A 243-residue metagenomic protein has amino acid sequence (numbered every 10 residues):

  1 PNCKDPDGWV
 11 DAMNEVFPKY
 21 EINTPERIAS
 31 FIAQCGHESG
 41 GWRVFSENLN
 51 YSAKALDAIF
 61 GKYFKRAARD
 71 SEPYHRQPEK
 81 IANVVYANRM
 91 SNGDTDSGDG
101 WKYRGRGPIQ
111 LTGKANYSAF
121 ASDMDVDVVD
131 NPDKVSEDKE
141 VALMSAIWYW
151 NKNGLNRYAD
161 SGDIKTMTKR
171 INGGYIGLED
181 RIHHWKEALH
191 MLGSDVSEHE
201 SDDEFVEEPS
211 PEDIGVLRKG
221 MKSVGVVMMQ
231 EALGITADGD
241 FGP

Functional and structural regions predicted by a protein language model:
P1-G8, A12, G36-W148: Peptidoglycan-targeting cell-wall enzymes and recognition modules
P1-K4, F17-E21, S30, S71 (+5 more regions): Second-shell loop/turn segments in exported
D11, E15, A29-I32, M144 (+6 more regions): Solvent-exposed, polar/charged alpha-helical surfaces in well-ordered, non-transmembrane soluble domains, broadly
N23-R27, W101-R104, V141, G162-I164: Extracellular/periplasmic catalytic domains that process cell-envelope and extracellular macromolecules
P25-G40: Active-site-adjacent structural elements in enzyme catalytic domains
C35-E38, A159-G177, P243: Acidic helix/loop microenvironments that form the catalytic cleft of cell-wall polysaccharide enzymes
R170-I214, E231-A232: Low-complexity, Gly/Ser/Thr/Pro-rich intrinsically disordered linker/tail segments
P211-P243: Short acidic, glycine/serine/threonine-rich helix-capping segments at coil-helix boundaries
